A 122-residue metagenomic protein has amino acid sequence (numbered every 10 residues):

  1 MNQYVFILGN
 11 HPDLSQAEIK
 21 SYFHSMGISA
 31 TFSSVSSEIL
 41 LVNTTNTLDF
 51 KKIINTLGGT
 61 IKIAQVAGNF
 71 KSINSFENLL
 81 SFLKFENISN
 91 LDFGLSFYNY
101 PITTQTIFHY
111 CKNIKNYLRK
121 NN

Functional and structural regions predicted by a protein language model:
M1-N10: Short glycine-/aliphatic-rich beta-strand segments at the starts of folded cytosolic domains
L8, A17-N122: Non-catalytic nucleic-acid substrate-recognition regions in nucleic-acid-modifying enzymes
L14: Short alpha-helical
